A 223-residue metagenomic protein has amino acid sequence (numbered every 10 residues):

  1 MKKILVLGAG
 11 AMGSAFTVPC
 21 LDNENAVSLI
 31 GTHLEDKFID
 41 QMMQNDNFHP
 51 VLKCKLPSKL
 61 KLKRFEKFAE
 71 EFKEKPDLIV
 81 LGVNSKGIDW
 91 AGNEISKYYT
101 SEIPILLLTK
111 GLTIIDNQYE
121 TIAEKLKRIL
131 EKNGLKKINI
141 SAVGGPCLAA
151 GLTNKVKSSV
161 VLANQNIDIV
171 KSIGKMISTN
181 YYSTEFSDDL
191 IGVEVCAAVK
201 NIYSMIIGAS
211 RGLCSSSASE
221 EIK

Functional and structural regions predicted by a protein language model:
M1-L56, L60-K67, I115: NAD(P)+-binding Rossmann beta1-loop-alpha1 motif at the extreme N-terminus of oxidoreductases
L7, A11, A15, K37 (+7 more regions): Conserved active-site and cofactor/substrate-binding residues in soluble primary-metabolism enzymes
G8, G31, L107-T109, G144 (+1 more regions): Short beta-strand/turn micro-motifs composed of small residues that flank or help shape donor/cofactor-binding pockets
A26, K61-K63, P104, N139-S141 (+1 more regions): Conserved beta-strand segments of alpha/beta enzyme cores
F65, K73-V156: Rossmann-like NAD(P)(H) cofactor-binding subdomain of soluble oxidoreductases
Y98, K132-N139, K157-K223: Internal alpha-helical scaffold of NAD(P)-dependent oxidoreductase catalytic cores
